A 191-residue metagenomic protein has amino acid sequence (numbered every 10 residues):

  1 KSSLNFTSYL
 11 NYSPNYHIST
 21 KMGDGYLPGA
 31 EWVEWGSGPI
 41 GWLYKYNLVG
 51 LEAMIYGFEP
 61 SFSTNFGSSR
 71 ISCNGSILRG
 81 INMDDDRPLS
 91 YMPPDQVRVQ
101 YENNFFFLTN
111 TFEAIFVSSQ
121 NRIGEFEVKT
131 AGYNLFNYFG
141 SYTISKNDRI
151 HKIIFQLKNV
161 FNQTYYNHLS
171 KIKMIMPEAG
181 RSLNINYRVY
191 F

Functional and structural regions predicted by a protein language model:
K1-S72, S182-N184: Outer membrane beta-barrel strand-and-loop segments of large Gram-negative receptors, especially TonB-dependent
S13-T20, D24, P28-A30, G80-D86 (+2 more regions): Outer-membrane beta-barrel proteins
M22, L51-M54, M83, M92 (+1 more regions): Detector for methionine-enriched segments
Y44-N47, D84-D85, K171: Short, contiguous strand/loop micro-motifs
F58, F62-I77, P88-F191: Conserved C-terminal beta-signal and adjacent last beta-strands/turns of outer-membrane beta-barrel proteins
